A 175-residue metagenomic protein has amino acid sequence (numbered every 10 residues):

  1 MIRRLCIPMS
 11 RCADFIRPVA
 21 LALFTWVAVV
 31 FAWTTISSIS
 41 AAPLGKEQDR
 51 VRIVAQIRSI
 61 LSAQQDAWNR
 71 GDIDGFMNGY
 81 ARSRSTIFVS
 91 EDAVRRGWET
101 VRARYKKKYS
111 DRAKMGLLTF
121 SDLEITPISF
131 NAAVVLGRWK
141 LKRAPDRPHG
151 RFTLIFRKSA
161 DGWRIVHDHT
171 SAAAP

Functional and structural regions predicted by a protein language model:
M1-I16: N-terminal secretory signal peptides that target proteins for export/translocation
I16-A28: Sec-dependent signal peptide hydrophobic core
W26-G79, S83, T100: Short, low-complexity N-terminal intrinsically disordered segments enriched in polar/charged residues
S40-A42, H149-A174: Short beta-strand edge/turn micro-motifs at domain boundaries
I73-I128, D146-R147: A solvent-exposed, acidic/Ser-Thr-rich amphipathic alpha-helical stretch
Y105, F120-I125, R138-L141, R151-R157: Hydrophobic/aromatic beta-strand elements that line small-molecule binding cavities or substrate pockets in beta-rich
F130-W139: A short hydrophobic beta-strand element
